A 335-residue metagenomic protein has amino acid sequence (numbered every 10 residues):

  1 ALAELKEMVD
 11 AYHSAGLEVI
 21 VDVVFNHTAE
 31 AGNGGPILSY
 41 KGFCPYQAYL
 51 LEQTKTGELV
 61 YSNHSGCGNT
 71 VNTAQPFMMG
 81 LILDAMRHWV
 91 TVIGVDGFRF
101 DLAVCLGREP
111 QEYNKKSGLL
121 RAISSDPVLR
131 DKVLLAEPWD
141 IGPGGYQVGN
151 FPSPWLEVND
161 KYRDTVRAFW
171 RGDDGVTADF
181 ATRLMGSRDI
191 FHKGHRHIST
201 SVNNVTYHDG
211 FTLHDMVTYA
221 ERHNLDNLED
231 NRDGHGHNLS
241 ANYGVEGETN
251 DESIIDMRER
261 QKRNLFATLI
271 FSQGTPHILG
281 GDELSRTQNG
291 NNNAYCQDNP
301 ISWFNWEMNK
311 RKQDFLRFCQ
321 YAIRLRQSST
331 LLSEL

Functional and structural regions predicted by a protein language model:
A1-G94, L102-V128, G145, I190: Substrate-binding/active-site clefts of carbohydrate-active enzymes
K6, L83-M86, E259-I270, C319: Short, hydrophobic/amphipathic alpha-helical packing segments that form internal helix faces or helix-helix interfaces
Y12, D22, W89, F100 (+5 more regions): Conserved, mostly hydrophobic/aromatic
S39-T54, W155-F169, N299-N305: Acidic, His- and aromatic-enriched active-site or binding-groove loops in soluble protein domains that engage sugars
G68-V71, F100-C105, Y243-I255, I301-E307: Glycine- and acidic
G94, E109, K115-G280, N293-Q297 (+1 more regions): Conserved alpha/beta catalytic core and glycan-binding cleft of carbohydrate-active enzymes
R263, L284-Q288: Middle-to-C-terminal accessory/interaction subdomains
K310-L335: Catalytic cores of secreted or luminal carbohydrate-active enzymes
